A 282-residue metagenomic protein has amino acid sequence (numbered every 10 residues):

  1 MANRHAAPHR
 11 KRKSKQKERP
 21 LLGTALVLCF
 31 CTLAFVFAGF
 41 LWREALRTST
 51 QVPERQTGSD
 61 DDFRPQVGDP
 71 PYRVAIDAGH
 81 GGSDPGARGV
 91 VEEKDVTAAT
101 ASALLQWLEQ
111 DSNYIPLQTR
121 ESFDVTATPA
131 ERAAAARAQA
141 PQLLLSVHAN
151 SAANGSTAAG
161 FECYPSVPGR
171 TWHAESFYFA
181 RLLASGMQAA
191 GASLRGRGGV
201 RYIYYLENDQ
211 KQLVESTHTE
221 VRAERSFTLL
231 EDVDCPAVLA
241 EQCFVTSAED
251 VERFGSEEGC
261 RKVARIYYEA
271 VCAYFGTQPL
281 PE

Functional and structural regions predicted by a protein language model:
M1-L22: N-terminal Lys/Arg-rich, disordered targeting/topogenic segments
H5-A7, K11, G82, G86 (+2 more regions): Intrinsic disorder/low-complexity detector
E18-C29, V36-P53, F63-P65, A98-E282: Active-site-proximal helix/loop segments of hydrolytic enzymes
E54-G58: N-terminal low-complexity, Pro/Thr-rich disordered segments that flank secretion/membrane-targeting signals
F63-G89, L145: Catalytic-core environment of secreted peptidases
G86-A99: Glycine- and acidic-residue-enriched helix-capping/strand-helix junction motifs
